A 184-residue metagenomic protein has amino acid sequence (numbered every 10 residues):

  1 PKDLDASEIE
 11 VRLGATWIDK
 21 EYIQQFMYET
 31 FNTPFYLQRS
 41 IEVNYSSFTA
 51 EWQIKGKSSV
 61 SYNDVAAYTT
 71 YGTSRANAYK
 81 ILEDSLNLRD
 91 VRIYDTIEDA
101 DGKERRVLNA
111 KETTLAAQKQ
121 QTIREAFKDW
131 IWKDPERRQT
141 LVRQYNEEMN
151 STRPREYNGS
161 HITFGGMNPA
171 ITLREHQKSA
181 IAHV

Functional and structural regions predicted by a protein language model:
P1-S151: Charged, low-complexity intrinsically disordered regions
Q139-R143, E147-V184: Conserved pre-motif I regulatory segment
